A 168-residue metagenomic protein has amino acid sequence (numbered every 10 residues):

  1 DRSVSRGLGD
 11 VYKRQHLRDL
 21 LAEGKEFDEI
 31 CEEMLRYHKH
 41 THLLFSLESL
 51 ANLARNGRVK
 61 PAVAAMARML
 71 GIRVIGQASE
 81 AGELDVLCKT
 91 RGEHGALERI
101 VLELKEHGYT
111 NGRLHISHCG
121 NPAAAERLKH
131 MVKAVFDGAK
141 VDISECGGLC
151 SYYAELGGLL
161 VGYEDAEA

Functional and structural regions predicted by a protein language model:
D1-Y12: Single conserved hydrophobic/aromatic residue that forms the stacking wall/gate of nucleotide- or nucleobase-binding
D10-A168: Mixed-charge interfacial surface used for oligomerization/domain docking and macromolecular partner engagement
